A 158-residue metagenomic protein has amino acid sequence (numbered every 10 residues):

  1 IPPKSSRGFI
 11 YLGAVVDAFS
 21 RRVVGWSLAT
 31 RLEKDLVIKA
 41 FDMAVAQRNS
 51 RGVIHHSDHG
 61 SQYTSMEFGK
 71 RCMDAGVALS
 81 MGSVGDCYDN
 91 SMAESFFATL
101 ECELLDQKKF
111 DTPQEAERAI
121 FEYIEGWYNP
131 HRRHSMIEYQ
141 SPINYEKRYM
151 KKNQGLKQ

Functional and structural regions predicted by a protein language model:
I1-Q158: Charged DNA-binding/catalytic regions of mobile-element recombinases
